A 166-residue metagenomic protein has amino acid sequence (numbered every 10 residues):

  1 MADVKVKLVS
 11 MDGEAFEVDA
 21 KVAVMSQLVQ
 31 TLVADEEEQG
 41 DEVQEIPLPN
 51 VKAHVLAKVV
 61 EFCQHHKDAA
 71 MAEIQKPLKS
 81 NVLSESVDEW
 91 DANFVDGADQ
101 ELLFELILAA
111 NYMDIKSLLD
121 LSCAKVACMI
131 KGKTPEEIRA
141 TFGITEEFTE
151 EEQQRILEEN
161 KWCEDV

Functional and structural regions predicted by a protein language model:
A2-K116: Canonical BTB/POZ domain core
Q75-V166: BTB/POZ-protein C-terminal extensions
